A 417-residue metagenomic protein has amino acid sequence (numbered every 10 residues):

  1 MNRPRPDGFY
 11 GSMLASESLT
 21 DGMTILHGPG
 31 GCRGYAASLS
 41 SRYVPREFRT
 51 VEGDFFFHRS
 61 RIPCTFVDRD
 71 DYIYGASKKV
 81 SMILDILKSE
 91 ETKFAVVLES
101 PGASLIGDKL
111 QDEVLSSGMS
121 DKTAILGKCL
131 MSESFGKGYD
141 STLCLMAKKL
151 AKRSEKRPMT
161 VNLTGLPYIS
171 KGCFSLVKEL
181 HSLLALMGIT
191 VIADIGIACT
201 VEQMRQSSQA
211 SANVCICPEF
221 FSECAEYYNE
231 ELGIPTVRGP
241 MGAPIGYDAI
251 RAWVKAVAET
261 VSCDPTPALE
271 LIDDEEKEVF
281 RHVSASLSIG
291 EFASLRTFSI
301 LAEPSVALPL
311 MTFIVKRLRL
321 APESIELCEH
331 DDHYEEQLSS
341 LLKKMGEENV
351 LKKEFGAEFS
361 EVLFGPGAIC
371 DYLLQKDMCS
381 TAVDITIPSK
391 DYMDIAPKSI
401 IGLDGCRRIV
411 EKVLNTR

Functional and structural regions predicted by a protein language model:
M1-R417: An N-terminal assembly and electron-transfer interface module characteristic of large anaerobic redox and radical
